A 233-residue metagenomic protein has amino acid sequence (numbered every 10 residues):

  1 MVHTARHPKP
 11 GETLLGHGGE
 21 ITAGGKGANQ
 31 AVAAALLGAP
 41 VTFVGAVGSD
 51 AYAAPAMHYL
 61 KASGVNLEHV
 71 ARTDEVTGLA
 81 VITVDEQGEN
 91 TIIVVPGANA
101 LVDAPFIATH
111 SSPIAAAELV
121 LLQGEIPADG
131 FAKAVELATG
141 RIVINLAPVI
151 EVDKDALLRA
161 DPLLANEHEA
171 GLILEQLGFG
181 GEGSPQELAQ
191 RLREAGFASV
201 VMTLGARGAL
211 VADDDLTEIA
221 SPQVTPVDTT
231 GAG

Functional and structural regions predicted by a protein language model:
M1-A46, A51-A62, T225-V227: Glycine-rich phosphate/adenosyl-contacting loop at the front of the ribokinase-like
L14, E151, Q176, G181-G233: Conserved phosphate-binding/catalytic region of the ribokinase-like
V32, L79-T83, T91-I92, G208-V211: Short beta-strand scaffold segments in enzyme catalytic cores
V41-F43, I142, V200: Hydrophobic/aromatic residues located in beta-strands of well-ordered beta-sheets within soluble catalytic
A46, R72, I82-L119, G124: Conserved phosphate-binding/catalytic loop of the ribokinase/pfkB sugar-kinase fold
Y59-D74: A glycine-rich helix N-cap at a beta->alpha junction
G64, A100-P105, V143-V149: Short gly/ser/thr-rich secondary-structure transition/capping motifs
E118-E187, R207-A209: Conserved beta-alpha-beta core of the PfkB/ribokinase-like small-molecule kinase fold
